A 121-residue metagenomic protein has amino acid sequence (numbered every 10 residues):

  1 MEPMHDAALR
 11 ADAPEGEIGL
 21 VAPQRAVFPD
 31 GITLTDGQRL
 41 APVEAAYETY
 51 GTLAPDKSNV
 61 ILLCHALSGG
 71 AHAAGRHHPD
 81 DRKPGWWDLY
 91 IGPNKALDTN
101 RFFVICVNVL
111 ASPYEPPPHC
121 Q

Functional and structural regions predicted by a protein language model:
M1-L63, H77: Catalytic-loop region of hydrolases
E48, T52-L53, K57-C120: N-terminal cap/lid subdomain of alpha/beta-hydrolase-fold enzymes
